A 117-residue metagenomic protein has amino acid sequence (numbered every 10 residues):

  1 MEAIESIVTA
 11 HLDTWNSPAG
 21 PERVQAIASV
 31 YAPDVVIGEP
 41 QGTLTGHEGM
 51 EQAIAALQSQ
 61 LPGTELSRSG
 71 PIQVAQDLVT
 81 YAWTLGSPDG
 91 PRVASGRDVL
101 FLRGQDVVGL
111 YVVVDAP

Functional and structural regions predicted by a protein language model:
M1-V30: Short acidic-aromatic low-complexity motifs
R23-D77: A solvent-exposed, acidic/Ser-Thr-rich amphipathic alpha-helical stretch
P33, P88, R103: Short, ordered coil/turn segments that flank beta-strands lining enzyme active or ligand-binding pockets
I37, Y81, G109-L110: Short hydrophobic/aromatic-rich beta-strand segments that constitute the beta-sheet cores of beta-sandwich/beta-barrel
E65-S67, P91-D98: Short, surface-exposed coil-to-beta transition loops
A75, P88-R92: Short glycine/serine/proline-enriched coil/turn segments at secondary-structure junctions
Y81-P88: Short beta-strand segments that buttress and anchor functional surface loops
S95-P117: Short beta-strand edge/turn micro-motifs at domain boundaries
